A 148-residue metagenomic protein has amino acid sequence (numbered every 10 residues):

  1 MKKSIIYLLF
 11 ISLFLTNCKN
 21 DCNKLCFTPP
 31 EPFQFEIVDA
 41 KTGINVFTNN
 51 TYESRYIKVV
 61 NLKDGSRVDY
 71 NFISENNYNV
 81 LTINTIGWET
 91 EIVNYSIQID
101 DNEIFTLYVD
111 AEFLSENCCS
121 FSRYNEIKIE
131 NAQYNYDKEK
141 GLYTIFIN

Functional and structural regions predicted by a protein language model:
M1-S4: Positively charged n-region of N-terminal signal peptides that target proteins for export
F14-N17: C-terminal motif of bacterial Sec signal peptides marking the signal peptidase cleavage site
K19-D21: Bacterial signal peptide processing site
L25-T28: Short, solvent-exposed loop/linker segments at the N-terminal edge of repeated beta-sheet extracellular domains
F33-D39: A short, amphipathic beta-strand motif
A40-N45: Primarily extracytoplasmic ectodomains and periplasmic/lumenal surface modules that are beta-strand-rich
T48-D100: Tryptophan-paired
N84-N148: Extracytoplasmic electrostatic interaction patches
